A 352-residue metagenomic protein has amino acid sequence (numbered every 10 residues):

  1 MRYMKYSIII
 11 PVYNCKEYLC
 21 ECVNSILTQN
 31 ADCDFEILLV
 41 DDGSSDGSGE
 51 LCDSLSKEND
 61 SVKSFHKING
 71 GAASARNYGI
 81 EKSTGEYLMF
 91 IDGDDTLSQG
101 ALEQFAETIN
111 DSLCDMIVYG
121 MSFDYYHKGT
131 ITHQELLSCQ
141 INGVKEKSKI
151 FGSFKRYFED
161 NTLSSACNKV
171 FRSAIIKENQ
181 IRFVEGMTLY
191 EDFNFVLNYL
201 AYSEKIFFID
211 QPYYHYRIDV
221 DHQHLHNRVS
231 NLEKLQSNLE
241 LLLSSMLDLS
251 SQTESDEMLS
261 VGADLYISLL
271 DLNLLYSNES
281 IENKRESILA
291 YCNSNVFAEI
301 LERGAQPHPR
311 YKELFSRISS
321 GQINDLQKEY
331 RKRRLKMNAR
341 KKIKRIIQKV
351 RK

Functional and structural regions predicted by a protein language model:
N14-T28: Short, well-formed alpha-helical segments that are part of the catalytic scaffolds of diverse glycosyltransferases
S25, D41-L51: A conserved acidic beta->alpha catalytic loop
D34-G43, K63-I68, D92-G93: Short beta-strand/loop segment that forms part of the nucleotide-sugar
K67-S83: Glycine-rich, basic loop-to-helix element that forms the pyrophosphate-binding segment of sugar-nucleotide handling
L88: Short aromatic/hydrophobic "clamp" motif used to bind/position activated sugar donors
G93-I209, Y214-E233, L249: Donor-binding/catalytic cores of nucleotide-activated saccharide and glycerol-phosphate transferases/polymerases
Q211-V220, L225-E254, S268-L272, N278-E299: Catalytic core of nucleotide-sugar-dependent glycosyltransferases
Y276-K352: Membrane-interface aromatic/basic loop that binds lipid-linked glycans or pyrophosphate carriers, typified by
